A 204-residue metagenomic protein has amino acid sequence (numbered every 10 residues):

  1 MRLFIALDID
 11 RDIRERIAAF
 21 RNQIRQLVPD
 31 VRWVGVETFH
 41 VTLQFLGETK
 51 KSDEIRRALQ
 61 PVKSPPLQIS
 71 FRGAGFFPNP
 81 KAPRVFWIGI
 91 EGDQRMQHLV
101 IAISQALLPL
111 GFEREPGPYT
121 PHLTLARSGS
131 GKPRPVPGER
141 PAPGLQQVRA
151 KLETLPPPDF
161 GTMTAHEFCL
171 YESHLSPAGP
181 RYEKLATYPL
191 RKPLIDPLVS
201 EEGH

Functional and structural regions predicted by a protein language model:
M1-H204: Histidine-dependent nucleotide/RNA phosphoesterase domain, centered on the 2H-phosphoesterase fold with its duplicated
